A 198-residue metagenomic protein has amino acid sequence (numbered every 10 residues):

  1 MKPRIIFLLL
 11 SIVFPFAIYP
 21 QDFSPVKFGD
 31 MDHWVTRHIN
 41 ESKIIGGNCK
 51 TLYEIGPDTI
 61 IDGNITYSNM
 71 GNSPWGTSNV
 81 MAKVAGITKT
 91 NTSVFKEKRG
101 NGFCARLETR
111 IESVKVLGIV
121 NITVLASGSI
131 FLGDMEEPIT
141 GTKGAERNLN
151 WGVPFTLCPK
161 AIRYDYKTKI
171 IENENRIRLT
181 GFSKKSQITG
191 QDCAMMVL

Functional and structural regions predicted by a protein language model:
M1-P25: Bacterial Sec-dependent N-terminal signal peptides
R4, S11, K160, D165-T168: Functionally constrained cores in energy, signaling, and assembly domains
Q21-R163, R178-T180, T189-L198: Aromatic (Trp/Tyr/Phe) and Gly/Pro-enriched flexible surface segments
Y166-Q187: Short amphipathic, basic-aromatic surface patches that mediate peripheral association with negatively charged
